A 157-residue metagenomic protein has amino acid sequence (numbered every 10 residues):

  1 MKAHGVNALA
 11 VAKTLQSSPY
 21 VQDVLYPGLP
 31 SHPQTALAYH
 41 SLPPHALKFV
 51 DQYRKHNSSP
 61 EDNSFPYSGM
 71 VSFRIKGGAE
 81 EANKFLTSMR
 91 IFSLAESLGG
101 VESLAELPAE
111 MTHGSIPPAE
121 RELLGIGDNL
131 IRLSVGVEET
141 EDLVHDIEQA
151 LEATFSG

Functional and structural regions predicted by a protein language model:
M1: Flexible, glycine/proline-enriched loop segments at strand-loop-helix junctions that form or flank small-ligand binding
L9-R90, L94-S103, I116-E122: Conserved small-domain helix->loop->beta segment predominantly found in fold-type I
T87-S88, S97, S103-G157: PLP-dependent enzyme catalytic core of the Aspartate aminotransferase-like
